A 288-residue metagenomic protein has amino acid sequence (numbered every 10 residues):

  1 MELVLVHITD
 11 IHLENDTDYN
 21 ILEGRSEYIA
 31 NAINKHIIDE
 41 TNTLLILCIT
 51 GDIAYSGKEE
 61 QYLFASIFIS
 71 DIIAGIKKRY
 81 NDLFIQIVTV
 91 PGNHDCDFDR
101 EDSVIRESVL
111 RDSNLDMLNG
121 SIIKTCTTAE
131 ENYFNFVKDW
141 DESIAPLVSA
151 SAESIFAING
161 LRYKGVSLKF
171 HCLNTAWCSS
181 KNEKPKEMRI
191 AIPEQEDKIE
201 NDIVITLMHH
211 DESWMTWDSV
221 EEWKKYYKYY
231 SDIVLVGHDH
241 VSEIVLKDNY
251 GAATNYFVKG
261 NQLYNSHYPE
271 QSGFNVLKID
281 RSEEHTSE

Functional and structural regions predicted by a protein language model:
M1-I87, D97-F98, E194-E200: N-terminal active-site segment of His-dependent metallophosphoesterases
M1-V6, F156-C172, D202-I203, Y250-N255: Beta-strand-turn-beta hairpins that frame and shape the catalytic cleft of phosphate-ester-processing enzymes
H7-T9, L45-D52, Y80-N81, Q86-N93 (+3 more regions): Active-site neighborhood of phospho(di)ester-bond hydrolases with catalytic His/Asp-centered motifs
N15, Y55-K58, D95-R100, C178-K181 (+3 more regions): Short catalytic/ligand-binding loop motif for oxyanion handling, primarily in non-cytosolic enzymes, centered on
I67-E183, K225: Extended active-site neighborhood of metal-dependent phosphoesterases/phosphodiesterases
T175-D232, H240-S242: Acidic, His/Gly-enriched loop-helix segments that form or flank divalent-metal centers in metallo-dependent hydrolases
S213-R281: Conserved beta-sheet core of the metallophosphoesterase superfamily
E283-E288: Conserved small/polar residues in nucleotide/adenosyl-binding loops
